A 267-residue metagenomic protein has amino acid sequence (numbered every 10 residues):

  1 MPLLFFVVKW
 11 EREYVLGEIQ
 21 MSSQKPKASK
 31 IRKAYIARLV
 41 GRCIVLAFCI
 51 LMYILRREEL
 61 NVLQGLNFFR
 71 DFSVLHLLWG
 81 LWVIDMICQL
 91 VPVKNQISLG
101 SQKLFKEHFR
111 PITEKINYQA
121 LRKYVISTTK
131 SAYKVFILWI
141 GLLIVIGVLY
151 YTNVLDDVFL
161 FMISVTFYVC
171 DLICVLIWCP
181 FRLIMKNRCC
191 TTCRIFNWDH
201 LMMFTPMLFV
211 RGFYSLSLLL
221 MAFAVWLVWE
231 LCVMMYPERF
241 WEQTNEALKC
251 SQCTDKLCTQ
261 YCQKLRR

Functional and structural regions predicted by a protein language model:
S29-W82, K130-L149: Long, highly hydrophobic alpha-helical transmembrane signal-anchor segments
C43-L55, N67-Q102, N153-V154, F161 (+1 more regions): Hydrophobic alpha-helical membrane-embedded segments
Q89-K103, C174-I184, L231-L248: Juxtamembrane/interface segments at transmembrane-helix termini
K106-T129, C189-W198: Short membrane-interface loop/juxtamembrane segments of multi-pass integral membrane proteins
G141-C174, M221-T244: Hydrophobic alpha-helical transmembrane segments and immediately flanking/interface helices in integral membrane
I177-M202: Membrane-helix boundary/juxtamembrane motif in polytopic membrane proteins
D199-S215: Hydrophobic alpha-helical transmembrane segments in multi-pass integral membrane proteins
Y236-R267: Short, highly charged, low-complexity non-transmembrane loops/tails of multi-pass membrane proteins
